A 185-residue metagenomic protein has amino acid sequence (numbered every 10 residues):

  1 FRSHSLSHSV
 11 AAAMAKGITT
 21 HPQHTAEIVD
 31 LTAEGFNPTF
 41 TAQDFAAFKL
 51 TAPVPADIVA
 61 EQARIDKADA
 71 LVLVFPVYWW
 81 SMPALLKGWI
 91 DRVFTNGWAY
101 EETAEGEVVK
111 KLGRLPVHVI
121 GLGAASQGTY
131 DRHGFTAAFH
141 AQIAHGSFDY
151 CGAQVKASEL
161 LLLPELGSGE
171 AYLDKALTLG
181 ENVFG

Functional and structural regions predicted by a protein language model:
F1-W98, A157, L163-G185: N-terminal beta1-alpha1-beta2 submodule of the flavodoxin-like/Rossmannoid cofactor-binding fold
E101-C151: Short, glycine-/small-residue-rich phosphate/pyrophosphate-handling segment
G152, K156: Conserved anion/nucleotide-ligand pocket segment
